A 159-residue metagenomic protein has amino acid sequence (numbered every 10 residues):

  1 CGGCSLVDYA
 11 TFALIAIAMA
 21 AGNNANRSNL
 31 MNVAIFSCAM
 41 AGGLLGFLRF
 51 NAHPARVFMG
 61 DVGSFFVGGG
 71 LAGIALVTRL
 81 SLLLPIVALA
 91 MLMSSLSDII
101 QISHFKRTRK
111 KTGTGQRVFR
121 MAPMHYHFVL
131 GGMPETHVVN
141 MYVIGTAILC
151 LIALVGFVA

Functional and structural regions predicted by a protein language model:
C1-A159: Alpha-helical transmembrane segments
